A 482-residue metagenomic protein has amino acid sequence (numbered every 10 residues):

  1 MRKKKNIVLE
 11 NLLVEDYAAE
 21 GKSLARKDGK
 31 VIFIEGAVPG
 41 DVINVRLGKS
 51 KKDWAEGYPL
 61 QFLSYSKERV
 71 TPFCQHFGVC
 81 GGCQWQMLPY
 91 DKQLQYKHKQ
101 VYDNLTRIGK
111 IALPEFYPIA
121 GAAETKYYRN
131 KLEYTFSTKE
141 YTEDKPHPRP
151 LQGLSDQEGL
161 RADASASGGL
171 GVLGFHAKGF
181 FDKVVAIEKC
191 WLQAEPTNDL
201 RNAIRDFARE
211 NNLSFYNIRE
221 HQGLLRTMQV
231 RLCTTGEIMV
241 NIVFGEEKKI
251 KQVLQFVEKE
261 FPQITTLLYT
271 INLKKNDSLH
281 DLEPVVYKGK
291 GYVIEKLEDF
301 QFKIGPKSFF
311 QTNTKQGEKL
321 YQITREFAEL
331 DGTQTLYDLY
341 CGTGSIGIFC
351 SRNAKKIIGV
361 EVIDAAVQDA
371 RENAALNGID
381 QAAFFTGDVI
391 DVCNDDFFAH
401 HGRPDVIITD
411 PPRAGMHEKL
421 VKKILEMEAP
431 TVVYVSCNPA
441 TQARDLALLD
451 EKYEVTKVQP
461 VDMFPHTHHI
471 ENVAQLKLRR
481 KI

Functional and structural regions predicted by a protein language model:
M1-H76, A383, V389-D391: Terminal RNA-binding accessory module
M1-S23, K248-I482: Rossmann-like S-adenosyl-L-methionine
S23-D28, G174-A177, N241-V243, A370: Short, acidic/hydrophobic/Gly-rich beta-strand patch recurrent on exposed beta strands that often constitutes part
L60-P72, G81-K145, L170-S214: Extended interfacial segments that mediate partner engagement and assembly in macromolecular machines
K145-L170: Intrinsic disorder/low-complexity segments
D182-R226, L232, E246-L268, L273-K275: Internal alpha/beta scaffold segment
V230, G236-G245, Q301-G305, V406: Short, aliphatic-rich beta-strand segments
